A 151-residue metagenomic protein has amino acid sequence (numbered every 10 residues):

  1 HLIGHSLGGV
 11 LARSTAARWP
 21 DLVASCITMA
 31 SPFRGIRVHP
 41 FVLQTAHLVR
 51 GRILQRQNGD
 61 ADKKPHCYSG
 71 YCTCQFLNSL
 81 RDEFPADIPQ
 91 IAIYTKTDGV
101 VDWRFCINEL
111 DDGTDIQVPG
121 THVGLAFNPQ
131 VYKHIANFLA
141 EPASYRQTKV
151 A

Functional and structural regions predicted by a protein language model:
H1-L80: Serine-dependent carboxylesterase/thioesterase catalytic core of lipase-like alpha/beta-hydrolase/SGNH enzymes
F84-A151: C-terminal catalytic-base region of ester-bond hydrolases, centering on the histidine of the charge-relay
